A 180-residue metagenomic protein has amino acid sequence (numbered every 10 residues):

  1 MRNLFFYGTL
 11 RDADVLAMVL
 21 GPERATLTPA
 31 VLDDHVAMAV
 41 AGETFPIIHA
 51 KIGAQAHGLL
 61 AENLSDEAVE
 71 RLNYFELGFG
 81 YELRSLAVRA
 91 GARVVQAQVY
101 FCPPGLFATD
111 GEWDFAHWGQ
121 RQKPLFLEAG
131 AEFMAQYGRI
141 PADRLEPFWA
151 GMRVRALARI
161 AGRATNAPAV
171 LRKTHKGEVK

Functional and structural regions predicted by a protein language model:
M1-K180: Glycine-aromatic micro-motifs
